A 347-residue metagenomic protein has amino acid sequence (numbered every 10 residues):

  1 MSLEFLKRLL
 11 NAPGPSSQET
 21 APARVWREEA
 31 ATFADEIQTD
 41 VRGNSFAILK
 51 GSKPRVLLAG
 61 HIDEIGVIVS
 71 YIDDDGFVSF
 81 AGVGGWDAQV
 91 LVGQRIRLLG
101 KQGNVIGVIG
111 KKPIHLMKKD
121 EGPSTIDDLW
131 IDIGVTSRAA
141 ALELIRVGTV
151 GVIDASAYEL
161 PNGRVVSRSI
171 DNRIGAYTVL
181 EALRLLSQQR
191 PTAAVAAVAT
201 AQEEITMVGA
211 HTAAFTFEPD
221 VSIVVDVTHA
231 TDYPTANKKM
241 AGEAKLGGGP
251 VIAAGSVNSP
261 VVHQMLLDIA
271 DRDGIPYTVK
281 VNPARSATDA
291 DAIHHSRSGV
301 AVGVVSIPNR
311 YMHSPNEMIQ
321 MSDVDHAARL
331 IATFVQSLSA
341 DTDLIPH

Functional and structural regions predicted by a protein language model:
M1-H347: N-terminal hydrophobic/helix-forming segments and targeting peptides
